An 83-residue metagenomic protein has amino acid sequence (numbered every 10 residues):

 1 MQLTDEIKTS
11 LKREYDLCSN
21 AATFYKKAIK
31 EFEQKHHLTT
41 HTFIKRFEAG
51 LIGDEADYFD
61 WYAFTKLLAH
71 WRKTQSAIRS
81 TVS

Functional and structural regions predicted by a protein language model:
M1, S76-S83: Short acidic DE-rich linear segments
M1-K12: Short, charge-rich amphipathic alpha-helices with coiled-coil/heptad character
E6, E33, L38, T81-V82: Structured catalytic/translocation cores of nucleotide/phosphate-coupled proteins
L11-Y25, I29-F32, F64, L68-W71 (+1 more regions): Amphipathic alpha-helical coiled-coil segments
K30-I52: Short E/K-rich amphipathic alpha-helical oligomerization segments
L51-A63, L67: Short, charge-rich amphipathic interface segments used for partner binding and complex assembly
